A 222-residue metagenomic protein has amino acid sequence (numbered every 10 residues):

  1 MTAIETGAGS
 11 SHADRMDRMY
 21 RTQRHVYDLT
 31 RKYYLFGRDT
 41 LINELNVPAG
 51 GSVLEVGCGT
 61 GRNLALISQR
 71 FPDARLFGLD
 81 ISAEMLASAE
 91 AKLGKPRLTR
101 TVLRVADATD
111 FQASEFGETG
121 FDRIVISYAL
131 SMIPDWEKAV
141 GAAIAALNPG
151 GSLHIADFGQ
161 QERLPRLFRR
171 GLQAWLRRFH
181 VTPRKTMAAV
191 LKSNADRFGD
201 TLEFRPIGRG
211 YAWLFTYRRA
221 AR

Functional and structural regions predicted by a protein language model:
T2-N46, R62-L66, F168-A174: Conserved class I S-adenosyl-L-methionine
T30, H154-W213: C-terminal alpha-helical "lid/dimerization" subdomain adjacent to the S-adenosyl-L-methionine
G50, L147-S152: Short glycine-dipeptide loop
L54, T60-F111: Class I SAM-dependent methyltransferase SAM/SAH-binding core
T109, A113-I124: A short acidic, Gly/Pro-enriched loop at the edge of an enzyme's catalytic core that lines a small-molecule cofactor
D122-D135: A short SAM/SAH-binding and catalytic strip from SAM-dependent methyltransferases
E137-P149: A short glycine-rich, Lys/Arg-flanked "PGG" loop and its adjoining helix->strand segment in the class I
F215-R222: C-terminal lobe and adjacent flexible extensions of AdoMet/dcAdoMet transferase-like proteins
